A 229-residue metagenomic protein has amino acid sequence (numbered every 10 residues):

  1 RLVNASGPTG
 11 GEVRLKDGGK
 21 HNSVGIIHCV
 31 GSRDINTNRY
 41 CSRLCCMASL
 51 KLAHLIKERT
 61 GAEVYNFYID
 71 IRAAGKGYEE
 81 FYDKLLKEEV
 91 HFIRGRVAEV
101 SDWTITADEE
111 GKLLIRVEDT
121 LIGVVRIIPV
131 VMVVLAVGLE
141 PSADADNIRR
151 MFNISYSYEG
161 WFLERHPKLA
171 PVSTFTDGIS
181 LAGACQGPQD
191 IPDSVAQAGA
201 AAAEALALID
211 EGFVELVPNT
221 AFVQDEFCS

Functional and structural regions predicted by a protein language model:
R1-S229: Residues forming the flavin
